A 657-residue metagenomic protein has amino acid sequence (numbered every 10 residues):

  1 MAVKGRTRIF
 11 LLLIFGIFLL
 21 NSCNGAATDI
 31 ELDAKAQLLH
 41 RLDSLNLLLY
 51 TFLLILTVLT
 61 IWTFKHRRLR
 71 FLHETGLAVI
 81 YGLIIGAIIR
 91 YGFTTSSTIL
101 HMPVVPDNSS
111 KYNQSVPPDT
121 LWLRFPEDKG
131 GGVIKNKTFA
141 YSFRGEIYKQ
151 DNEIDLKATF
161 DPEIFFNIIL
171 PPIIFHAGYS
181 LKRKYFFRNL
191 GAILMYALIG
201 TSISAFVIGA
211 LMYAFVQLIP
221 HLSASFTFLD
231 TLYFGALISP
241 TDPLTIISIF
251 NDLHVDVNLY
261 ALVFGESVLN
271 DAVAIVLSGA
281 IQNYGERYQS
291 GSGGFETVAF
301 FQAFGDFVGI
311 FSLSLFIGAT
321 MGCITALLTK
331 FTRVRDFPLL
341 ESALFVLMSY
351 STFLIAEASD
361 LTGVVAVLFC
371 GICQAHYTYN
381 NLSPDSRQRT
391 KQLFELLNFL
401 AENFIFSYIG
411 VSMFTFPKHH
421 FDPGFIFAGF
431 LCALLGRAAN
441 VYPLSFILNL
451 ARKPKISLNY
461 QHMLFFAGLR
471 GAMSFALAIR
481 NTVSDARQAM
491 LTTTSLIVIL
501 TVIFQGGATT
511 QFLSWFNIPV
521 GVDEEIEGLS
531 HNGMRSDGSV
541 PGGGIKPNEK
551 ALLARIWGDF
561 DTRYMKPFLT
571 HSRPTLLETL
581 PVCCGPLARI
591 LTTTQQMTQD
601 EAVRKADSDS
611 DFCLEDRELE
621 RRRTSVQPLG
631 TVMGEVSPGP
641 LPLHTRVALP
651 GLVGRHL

Functional and structural regions predicted by a protein language model:
A2-I55, I61, H66-L69, I88-Q150 (+3 more regions): Extended cytosolic regulatory regions of multi-pass ion transporters/channels
H40-F52, T159-P171, F226-S239, F307-G318 (+2 more regions): Structural signature of hydrophobic alpha-helical transmembrane segments
L59-V79, I84, Y91-T95, F160 (+8 more regions): Flexible hinge motifs at transmembrane-helix junctions and intramembrane kinks/re-entrant loops in multi-pass membrane
F64-E74, S96-H101, I154-D161, Y179-Y196 (+8 more regions): Interfacial helix-loop-helix linkers and transmembrane-helix boundary segments in multi-pass membrane proteins
T75-F234, L244, S267, I275 (+4 more regions): Eukaryotic helix-linker segments that join adjacent hydrophobic helices
P162-N189, I372-Q374, N398-H419, L469-T482: Hydrophobic transmembrane alpha-helices of secondary-active transporters and Na+-translocating membrane complexes
I173-A177, F234-A280, A438-P443, R470-L477 (+1 more regions): Short helical (or helix-break) motifs at transmembrane helix termini and adjacent helical loops in multi-pass membrane
S278-F446: Core mid-bundle transmembrane helix pairs that form the ion/substrate translocation pathway in diverse multi-pass
